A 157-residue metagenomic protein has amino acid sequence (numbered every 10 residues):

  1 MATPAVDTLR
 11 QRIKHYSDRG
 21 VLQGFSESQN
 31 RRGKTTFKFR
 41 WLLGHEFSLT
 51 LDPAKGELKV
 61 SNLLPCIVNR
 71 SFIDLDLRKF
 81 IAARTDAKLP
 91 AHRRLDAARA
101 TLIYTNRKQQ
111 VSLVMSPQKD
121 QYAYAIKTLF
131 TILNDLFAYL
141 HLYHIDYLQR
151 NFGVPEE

Functional and structural regions predicted by a protein language model:
M1-E57: Charge-rich, low-complexity N-terminal segments
G56-S61, R107-Q121: Glycine-rich, often proline-containing surface loops adjacent to acidic residues and nearby aromatics that form
L64-S112: Short, internal acidic amphipathic alpha-helical interface segments that mediate docking to partner proteins
Q118-I132: A short acidic/glycine-rich loop-to-helix N-cap element
A138: Long, contiguous binding/interaction regions
D146-E157: Short, highly charged C-terminal tails/helix-capping segments
